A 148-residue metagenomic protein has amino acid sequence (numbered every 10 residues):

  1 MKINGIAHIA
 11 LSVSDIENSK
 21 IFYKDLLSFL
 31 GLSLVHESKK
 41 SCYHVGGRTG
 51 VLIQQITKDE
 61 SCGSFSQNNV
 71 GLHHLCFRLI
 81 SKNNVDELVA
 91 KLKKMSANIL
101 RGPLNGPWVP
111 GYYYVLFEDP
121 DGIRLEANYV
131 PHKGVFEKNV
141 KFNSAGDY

Functional and structural regions predicted by a protein language model:
M1-K20, L75, P131-Y148: N-terminal beta-strand motif that seeds the catalytic metal site of vicinal oxygen chelate
I3-G5, N68-L72, V109: Short glycine-enriched loop/turn motifs at secondary-structure junctions
A10-Q55: Core segments of cupin and vicinal oxygen chelate
V13-N18, L75-D121: Vicinal oxygen chelate
V45-I80, D86-A90, K94-M95: Long, continuous compositionally biased terminal/linker segments
K58-S64, G102, G134-F136: A short, acidic/glycine-rich surface segment
P110, L116, A127-G134: Short beta->alpha transition motifs characteristic of CBS
